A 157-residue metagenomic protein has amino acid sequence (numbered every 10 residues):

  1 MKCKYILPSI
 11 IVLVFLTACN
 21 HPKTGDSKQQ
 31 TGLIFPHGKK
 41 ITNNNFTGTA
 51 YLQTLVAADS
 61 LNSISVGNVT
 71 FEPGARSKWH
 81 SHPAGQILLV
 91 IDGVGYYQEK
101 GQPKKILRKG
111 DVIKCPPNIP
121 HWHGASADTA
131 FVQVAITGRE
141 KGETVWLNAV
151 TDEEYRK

Functional and structural regions predicted by a protein language model:
M1-L7: Bacterial N-terminal signal peptides that target proteins for export
L16-A18: C-terminal motif of bacterial Sec signal peptides marking the signal peptidase cleavage site
N20-S63, T144-K157: A short, N-terminal "cap"/entry segment at the start of jelly-roll beta-barrel domains of the cupin/DSBH fold
Q53-I64, P73-W79, P83-G85: Active-site region of the double-stranded beta-helix
N68-E72, H82-Y97, I136-G138: Short, conserved beta-strand element in jelly-roll/cupin
W79, Y97-Q98, P120-S126: Short beta-strand His + acidic residue motifs that chelate non-heme Fe in jelly-roll/DSBH and cupin folds
G101-N118: Short acidic-glycine-tyrosine-enriched beta hairpin
D128-N148: A short hydrophobic beta-strand segment most commonly corresponding to one strand of the jelly-roll/cupin
